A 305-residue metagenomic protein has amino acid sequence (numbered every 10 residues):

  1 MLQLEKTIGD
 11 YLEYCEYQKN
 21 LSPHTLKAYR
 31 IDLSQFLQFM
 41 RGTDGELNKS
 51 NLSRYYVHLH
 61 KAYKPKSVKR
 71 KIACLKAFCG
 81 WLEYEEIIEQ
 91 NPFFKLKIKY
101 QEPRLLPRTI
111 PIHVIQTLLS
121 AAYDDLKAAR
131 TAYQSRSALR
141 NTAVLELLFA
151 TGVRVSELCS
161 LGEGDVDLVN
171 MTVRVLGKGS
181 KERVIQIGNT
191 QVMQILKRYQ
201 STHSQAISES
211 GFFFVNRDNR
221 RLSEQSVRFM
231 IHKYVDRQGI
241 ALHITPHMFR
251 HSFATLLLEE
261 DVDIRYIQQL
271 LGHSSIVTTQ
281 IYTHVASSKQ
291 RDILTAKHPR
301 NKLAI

Functional and structural regions predicted by a protein language model:
M1-I305: Conserved catalytic core of the tyrosine transesterase superfamily
